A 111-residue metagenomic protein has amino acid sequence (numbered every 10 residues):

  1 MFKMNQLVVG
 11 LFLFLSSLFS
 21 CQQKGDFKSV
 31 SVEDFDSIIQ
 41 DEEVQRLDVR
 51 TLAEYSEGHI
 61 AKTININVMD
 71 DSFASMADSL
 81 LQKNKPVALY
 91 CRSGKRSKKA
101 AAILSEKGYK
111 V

Functional and structural regions predicted by a protein language model:
F2-E57: Flexible, polar/low-complexity N-terminal or interdomain linker segments that lie immediately upstream of folded
S20-Q22, V32-F35, V44, T63 (+3 more regions): Generic hydrophobic/packing signal
I38-P86: Positively charged, proline/Ser/Thr-rich regional signature most characteristic of the Rhodanese/CDC25-like
T51, I66, A77-V111: Catalytic cysteine-centered active loop of the rhodanese-like fold, especially the PTP/DSP P-loop
